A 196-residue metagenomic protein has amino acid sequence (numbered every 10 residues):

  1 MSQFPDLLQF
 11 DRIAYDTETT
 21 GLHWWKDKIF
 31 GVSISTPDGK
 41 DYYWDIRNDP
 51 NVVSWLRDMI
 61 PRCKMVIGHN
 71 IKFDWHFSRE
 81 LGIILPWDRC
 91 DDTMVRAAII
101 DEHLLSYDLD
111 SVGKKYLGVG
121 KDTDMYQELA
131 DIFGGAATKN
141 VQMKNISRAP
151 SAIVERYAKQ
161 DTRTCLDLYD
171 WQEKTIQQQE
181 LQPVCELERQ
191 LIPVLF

Functional and structural regions predicted by a protein language model:
M1-W24, N48-L56: Long, highly charged low-complexity segments
H23, D27-Q177, L187, L195: Active-site-proximal helix-loop-helix substrate-binding element of RNase H-like nuclease domains
I192: Conserved, charged catalytic cores of large soluble enzymes
